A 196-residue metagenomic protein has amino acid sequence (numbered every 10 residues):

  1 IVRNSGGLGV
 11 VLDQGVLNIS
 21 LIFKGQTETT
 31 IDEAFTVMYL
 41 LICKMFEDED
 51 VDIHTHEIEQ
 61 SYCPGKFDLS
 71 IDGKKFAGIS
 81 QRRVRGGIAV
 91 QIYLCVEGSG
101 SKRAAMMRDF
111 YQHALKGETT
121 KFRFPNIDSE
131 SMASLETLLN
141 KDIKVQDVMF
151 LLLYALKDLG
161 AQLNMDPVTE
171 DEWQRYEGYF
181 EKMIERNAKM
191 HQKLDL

Functional and structural regions predicted by a protein language model:
I1-G25: A glycine-rich, hydrophobic loop/mini-helix early in the fold
G9-Q14, V84-R85, P125-N126: Short glycine/proline-enriched loop/turn "hinge" motifs that connect secondary-structure elements and lie
V16-E59: Contiguous, small/hydrophobic- and glycine-enriched helical/loop subdomains that border and often "cap" functional
F23-T27, K74, G98-S101: Short loop segments at secondary-structure junctions
E49-V51, G86-L196: Long, positively charged amphipathic alpha-helical accessory segments at protein N-termini or as interdomain linkers
T55-K75, W173, E177: Beta-rich nucleic-acid/ligand-interaction surfaces
G73-Q81, A89-Q91: Aromatic/basic-lined ligand-recognition segments that form π-stacking hydrophobic pockets flanked by Lys/Arg to engage
